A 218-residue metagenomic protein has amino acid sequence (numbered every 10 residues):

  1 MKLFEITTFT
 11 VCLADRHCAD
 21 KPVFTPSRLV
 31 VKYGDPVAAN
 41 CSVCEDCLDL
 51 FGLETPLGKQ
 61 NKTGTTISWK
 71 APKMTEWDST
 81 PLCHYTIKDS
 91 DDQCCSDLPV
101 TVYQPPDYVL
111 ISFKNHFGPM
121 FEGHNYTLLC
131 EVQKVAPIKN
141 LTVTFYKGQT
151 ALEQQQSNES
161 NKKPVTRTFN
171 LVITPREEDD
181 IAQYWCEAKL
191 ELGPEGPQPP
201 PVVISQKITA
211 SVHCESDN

Functional and structural regions predicted by a protein language model:
M1-L57, T75-T101, D107-V109: N-terminal Sec-dependent signal peptide, specifically the hydrophobic helical h-region
F4, V31-P36, K62-G64, P72-L82 (+3 more regions): Solvent-exposed loop/turn motifs of extracellular immunoglobulin-like beta-sandwich domains
P26-V31, K114-M120, Q133: Short beta-strand segments of immunoglobulin-like
C41, L53, C83-H84, C130 (+2 more regions): Core motif of extracellular immunoglobulin-like domains
C44-L57, K134-Q149: Solvent-exposed loop segments of extracellular immunoglobulin-like
L57-N61, T66, T150-K163, N170-L171: Surface-exposed, flexible coil segments in extracellular/virion-facing regions
L82-P105, Q183-E215: Extracellular/luminal immunoglobulin-like beta-sandwich modules
